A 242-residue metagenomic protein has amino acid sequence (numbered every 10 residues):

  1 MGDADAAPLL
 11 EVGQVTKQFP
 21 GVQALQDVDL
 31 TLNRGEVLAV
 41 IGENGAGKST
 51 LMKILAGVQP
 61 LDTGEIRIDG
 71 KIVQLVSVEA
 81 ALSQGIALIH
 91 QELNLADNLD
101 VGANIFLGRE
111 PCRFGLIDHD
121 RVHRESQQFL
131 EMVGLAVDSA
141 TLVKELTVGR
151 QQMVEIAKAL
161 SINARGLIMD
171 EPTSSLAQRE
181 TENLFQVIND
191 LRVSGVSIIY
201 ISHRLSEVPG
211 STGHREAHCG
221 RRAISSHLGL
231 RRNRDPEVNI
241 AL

Functional and structural regions predicted by a protein language model:
M1-L242: Glycine-rich phosphate-binding loops of nucleotide-dependent enzymes
